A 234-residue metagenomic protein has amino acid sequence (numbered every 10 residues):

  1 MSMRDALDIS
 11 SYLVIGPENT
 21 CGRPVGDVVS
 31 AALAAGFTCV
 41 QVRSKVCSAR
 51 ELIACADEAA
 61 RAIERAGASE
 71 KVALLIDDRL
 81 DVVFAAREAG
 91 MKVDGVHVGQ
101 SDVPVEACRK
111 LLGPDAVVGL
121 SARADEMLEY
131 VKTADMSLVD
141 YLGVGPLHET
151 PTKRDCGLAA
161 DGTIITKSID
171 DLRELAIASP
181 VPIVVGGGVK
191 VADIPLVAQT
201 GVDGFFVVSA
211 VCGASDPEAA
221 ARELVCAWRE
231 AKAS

Functional and structural regions predicted by a protein language model:
M1-H97, S101, G113-D140, A159 (+4 more regions): Conserved N-terminal beta1-alpha1 strand-loop-helix module at the mouth
E106, K110-G113: Glycine-rich cofactor phosphate-binding loops and adjacent beta1-alpha1 units of small-molecule cofactor enzyme domains
P146, P151-T152: Active-site rim beta-loop-alpha module in soluble metabolic enzymes
T152-L158: Glycine/threonine-rich flexible loop motifs
